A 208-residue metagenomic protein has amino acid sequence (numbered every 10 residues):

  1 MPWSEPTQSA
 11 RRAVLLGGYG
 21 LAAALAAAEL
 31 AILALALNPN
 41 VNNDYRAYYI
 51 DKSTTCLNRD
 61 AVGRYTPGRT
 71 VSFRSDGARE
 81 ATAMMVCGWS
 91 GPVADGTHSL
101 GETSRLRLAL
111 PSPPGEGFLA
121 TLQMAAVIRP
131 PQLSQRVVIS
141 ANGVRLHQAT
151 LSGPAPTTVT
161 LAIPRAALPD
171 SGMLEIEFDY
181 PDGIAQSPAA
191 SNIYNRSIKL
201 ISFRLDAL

Functional and structural regions predicted by a protein language model:
M1-R12: N-terminal Lys/Arg-rich, disordered targeting/topogenic segments
L16-A36: Hydrophobic membrane-insertion alpha-helices, especially the h-region of bacterial N-terminal signal peptides
E29-G117, I128-Q132, G183-L208: Glycan-recognition and processing domains
G101, G115, G153-P156, S171: Solvent-exposed, conformationally flexible loop/turn segments
L122-M124, I176, F203: Generic structural signal for small/hydrophobic residues in well-ordered secondary structure, especially within
Q132-V144: Short, surface-exposed beta-strand/strand-loop-strand elements in extracellular ectodomains
L146-L168: Extracellular carbohydrate recognition and processing domains and analogous Trp-centered ligand-binding platforms
D170-A185: Cysteine-clustered segments with highest specificity for TGF-beta superfamily mature ligands
